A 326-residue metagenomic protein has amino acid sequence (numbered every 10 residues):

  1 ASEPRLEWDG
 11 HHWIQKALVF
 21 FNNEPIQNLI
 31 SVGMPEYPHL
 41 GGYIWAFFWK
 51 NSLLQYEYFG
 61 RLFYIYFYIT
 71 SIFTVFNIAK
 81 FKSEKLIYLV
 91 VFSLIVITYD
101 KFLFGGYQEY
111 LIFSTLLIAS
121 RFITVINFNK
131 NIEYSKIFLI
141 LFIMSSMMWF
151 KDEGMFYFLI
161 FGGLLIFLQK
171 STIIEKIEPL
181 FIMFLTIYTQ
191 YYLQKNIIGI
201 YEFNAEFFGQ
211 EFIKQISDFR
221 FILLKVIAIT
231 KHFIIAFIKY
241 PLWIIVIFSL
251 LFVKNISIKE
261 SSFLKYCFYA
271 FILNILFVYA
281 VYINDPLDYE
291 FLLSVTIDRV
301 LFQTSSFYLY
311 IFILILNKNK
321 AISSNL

Functional and structural regions predicted by a protein language model:
S2, F167-K170, E175-N255, F271-Y279: Membrane-lumen/periplasm interface segments of specific transmembrane helices in polyprenyl phosphate-linked
S2-K16, N22-I44, Q55: Extracytoplasmic catalytic/substrate-binding loops of multi-pass membrane glycan-assembly enzymes
Y68-K80, I166, I238-F268, Y310-F312 (+1 more regions): Hydrophobic, aromatic-rich transmembrane alpha-helices and their immediate juxtamembrane boundary segments
F73-I97: Transmembrane-helix signature of polytopic, membrane-embedded enzymes that assemble or transfer cell-envelope glycans
A79-I87, N129-S135, Q169-E178, L251-I272 (+1 more regions): Membrane-interface helix-loop-helix junctions at transmembrane boundaries of multi-pass membrane enzymes, predominantly
F102-L111: Short acidic/glycine- and proline-prone juxtamembrane loop motifs at membrane-interface regions of multi-pass membrane
L111-N129, I143, F307: Specific aromatic-rich, kink-prone transmembrane helix
K136-D152, F158-G163, L185: Membrane-interface alpha helices of multi-pass inner-membrane proteins
